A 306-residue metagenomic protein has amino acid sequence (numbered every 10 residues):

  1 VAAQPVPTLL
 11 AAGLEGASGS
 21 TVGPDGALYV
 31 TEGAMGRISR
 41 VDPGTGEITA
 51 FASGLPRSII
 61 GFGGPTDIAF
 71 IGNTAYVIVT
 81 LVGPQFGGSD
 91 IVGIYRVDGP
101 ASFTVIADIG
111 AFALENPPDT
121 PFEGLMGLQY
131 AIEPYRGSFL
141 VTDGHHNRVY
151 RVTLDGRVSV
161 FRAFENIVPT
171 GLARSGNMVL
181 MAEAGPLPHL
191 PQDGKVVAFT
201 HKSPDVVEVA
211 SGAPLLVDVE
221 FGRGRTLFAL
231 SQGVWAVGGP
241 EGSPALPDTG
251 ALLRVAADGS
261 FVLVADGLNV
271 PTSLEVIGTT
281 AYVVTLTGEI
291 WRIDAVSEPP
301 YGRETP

Functional and structural regions predicted by a protein language model:
V1-P5, G99, T104, H145 (+3 more regions): Blade/loop signatures of beta-propeller domains
V6-A11, T49-S58, T104-A107, E115-F122 (+3 more regions): A short beta-strand motif characteristic of beta-propeller blades
A11-D25, R57-T74, V79, A113-S138 (+5 more regions): Beta-rich, blade/repeat-based domains predominating in secreted/periplasmic proteins but also intracellular
D25, M35, I91, P100 (+7 more regions): Surface-exposed loop/turn positions within WD40 beta-propeller blades
V30-G44: Beta-propeller domains
G33-A34, Q85-I91, T142-H145, L187-G194 (+1 more regions): Short, solvent-exposed loop/turn segments at conserved positions within beta-propeller repeat blades
G36-R40, V92-Y95, R148-R151, G194-A198 (+2 more regions): A short loop-to-beta-strand structural motif that recurs across blades of beta-propeller domains
D42-G46, V97-S102, V152-R157, F199-P204 (+2 more regions): Short loop/turn segments that connect beta-strands within beta-propeller blades
